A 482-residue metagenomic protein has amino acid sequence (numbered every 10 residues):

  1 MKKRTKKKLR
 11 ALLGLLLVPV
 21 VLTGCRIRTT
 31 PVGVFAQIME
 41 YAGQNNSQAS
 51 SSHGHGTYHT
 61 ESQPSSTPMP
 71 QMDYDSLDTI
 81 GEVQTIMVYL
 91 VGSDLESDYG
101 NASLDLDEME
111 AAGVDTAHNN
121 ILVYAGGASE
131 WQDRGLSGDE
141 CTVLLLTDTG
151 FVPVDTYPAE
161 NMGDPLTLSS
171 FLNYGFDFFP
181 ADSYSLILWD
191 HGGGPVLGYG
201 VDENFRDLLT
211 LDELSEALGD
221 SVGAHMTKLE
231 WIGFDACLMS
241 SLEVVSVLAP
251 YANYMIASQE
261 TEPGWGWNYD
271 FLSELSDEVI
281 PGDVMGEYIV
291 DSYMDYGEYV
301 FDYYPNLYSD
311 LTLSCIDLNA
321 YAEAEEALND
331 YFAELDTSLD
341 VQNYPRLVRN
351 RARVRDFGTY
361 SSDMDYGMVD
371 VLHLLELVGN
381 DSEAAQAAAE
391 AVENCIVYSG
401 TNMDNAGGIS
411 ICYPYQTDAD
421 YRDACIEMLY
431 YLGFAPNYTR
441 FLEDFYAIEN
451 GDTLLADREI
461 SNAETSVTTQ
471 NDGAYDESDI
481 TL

Functional and structural regions predicted by a protein language model:
K2-L13: Bacterial N-terminal signal peptides that target proteins for export
G14-V21: Bacterial N-terminal signal peptides
V34-P180, L482: N-terminal extension/subdomain marker
E40-T79, G194-P195, Y199-L482: Terminal, contiguous helix-loop blocks that mediate binding/assembly
T85-L90, N120-A125, Y184-L188, E230-F234 (+2 more regions): Structural recognition of the beta-strand scaffold that forms the well-ordered cores of secreted hydrolase catalytic
G92-S93, G127, D190-G192, Y415-T417: Residue-level signal for short, function-critical loop segments
A125-M226, A236-C237, L242-E243, Q259-E260: Catalytic-core segments of thiol-dependent peptidases
